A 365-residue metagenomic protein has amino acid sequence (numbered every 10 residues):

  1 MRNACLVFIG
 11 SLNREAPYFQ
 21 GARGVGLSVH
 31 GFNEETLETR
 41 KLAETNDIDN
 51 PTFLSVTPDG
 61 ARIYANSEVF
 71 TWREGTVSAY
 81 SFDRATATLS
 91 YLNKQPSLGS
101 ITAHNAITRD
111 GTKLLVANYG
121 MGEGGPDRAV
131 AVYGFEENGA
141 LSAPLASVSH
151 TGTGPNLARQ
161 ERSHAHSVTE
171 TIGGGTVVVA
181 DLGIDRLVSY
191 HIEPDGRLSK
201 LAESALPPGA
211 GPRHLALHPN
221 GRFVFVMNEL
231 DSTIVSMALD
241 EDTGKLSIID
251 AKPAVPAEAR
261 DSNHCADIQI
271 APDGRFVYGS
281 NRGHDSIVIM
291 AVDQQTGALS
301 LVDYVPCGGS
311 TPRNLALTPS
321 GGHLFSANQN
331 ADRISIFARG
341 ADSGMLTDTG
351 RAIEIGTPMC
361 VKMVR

Functional and structural regions predicted by a protein language model:
P17-V25, V69-T76, G122-R128, A180-I184 (+3 more regions): Short, solvent-exposed loop/turn segments at conserved positions within beta-propeller repeat blades
H30-L37, Y80-A87, V132-S142, Y190-R197 (+3 more regions): Short loop/turn segments immediately following beta-strands, especially the blade-tip and inter-blade linker loops
R40-G111: Blade-loop segments of beta-propeller domains
R40-N46, S90-P96, G152-A158, S199-A205 (+3 more regions): A short beta-strand motif characteristic of beta-propeller blades
D49-P58, L98-R109, M121, G154-G173 (+4 more regions): Beta-rich, blade/repeat-based domains predominating in secreted/periplasmic proteins but also intracellular
A87-S167: Asp-box/WD-like beta-propeller blade repeats and closely related beta-sheet repeat scaffolds
N263-T296, S300-Q329: Loop/turn-rich, solvent-exposed surfaces of beta-rich toroidal or solenoidal domains
